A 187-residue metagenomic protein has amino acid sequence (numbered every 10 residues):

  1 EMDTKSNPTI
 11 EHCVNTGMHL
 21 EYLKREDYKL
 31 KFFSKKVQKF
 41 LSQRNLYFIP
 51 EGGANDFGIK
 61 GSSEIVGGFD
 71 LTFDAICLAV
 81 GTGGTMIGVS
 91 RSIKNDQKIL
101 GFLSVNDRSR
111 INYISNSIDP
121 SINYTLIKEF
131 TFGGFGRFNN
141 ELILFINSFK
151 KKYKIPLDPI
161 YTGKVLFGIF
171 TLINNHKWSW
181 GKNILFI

Functional and structural regions predicted by a protein language model:
E1, S90-D96, G168-K177: Alpha-helix C-terminal capping segments
M2-D3, N55, L78-I87, Y161-V165: Gly/Ser/Thr-rich loops at beta-strand to alpha-helix junctions that form or flank small-molecule/cofactor-binding
M2-T72, I122-F145, K150: Small/polar-residue-rich loop-to-helix segments that shape phosphate-bearing ligand pockets
E21-Y22, F48, A75-C77, L100-G101 (+1 more regions): Short catalytic-loop micro-motif centered on adjacent basic/acidic residues
K36-F40, G68-F69, S92, S117 (+1 more regions): A generic secondary-structure signal
R44-P50, D74-A79, W180-I187: Short hydrophobic beta-strand segments
I59-G133, I187: Glycine-rich phosphate/pyrophosphate-binding loop at beta-loop-alpha junctions
I127-F130, F135-W180: Active-site-adjacent helical/loop segments in soluble small-molecule enzymes
